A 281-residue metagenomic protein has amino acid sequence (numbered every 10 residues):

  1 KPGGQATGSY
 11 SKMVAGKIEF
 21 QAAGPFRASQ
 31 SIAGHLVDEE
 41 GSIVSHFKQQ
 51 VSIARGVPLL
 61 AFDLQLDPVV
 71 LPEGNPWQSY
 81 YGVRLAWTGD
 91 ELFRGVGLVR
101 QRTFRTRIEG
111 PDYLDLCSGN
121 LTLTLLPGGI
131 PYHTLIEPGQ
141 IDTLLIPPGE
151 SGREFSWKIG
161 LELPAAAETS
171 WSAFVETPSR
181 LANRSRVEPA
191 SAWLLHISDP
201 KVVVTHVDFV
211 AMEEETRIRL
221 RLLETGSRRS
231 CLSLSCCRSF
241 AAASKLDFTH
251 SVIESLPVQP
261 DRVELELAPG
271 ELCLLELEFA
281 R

Functional and structural regions predicted by a protein language model:
K1-R281: Terminal accessory/anchoring regions of large secretory-pathway or extracellular enzymes
